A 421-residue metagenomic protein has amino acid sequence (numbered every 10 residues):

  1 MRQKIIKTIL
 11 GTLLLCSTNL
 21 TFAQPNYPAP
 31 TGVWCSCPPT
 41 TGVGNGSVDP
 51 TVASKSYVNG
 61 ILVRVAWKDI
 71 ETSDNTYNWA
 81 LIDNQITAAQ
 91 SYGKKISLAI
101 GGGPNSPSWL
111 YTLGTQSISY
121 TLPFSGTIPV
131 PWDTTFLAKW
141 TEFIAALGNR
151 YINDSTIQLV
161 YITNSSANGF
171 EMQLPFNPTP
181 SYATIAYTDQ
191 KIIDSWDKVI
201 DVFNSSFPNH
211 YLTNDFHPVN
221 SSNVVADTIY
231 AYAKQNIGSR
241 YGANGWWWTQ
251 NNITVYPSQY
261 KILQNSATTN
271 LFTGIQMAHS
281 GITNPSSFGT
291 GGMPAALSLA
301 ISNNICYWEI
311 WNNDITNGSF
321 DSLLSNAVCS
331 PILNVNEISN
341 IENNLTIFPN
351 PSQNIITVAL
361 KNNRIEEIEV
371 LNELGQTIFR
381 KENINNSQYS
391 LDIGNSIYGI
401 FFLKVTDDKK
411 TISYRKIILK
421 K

Functional and structural regions predicted by a protein language model:
Q24-N59, R64: Boundary/entry segment of secreted carbohydrate-active catalytic domains
V48-V58, L62-S119, D189-S195, A296: Aromatic-lined substrate-binding rim segments of carbohydrate-active enzymes
Q85-Q90, F124-I162, S195, V199-V202: An active-site-proximal structural segment forming one wall of the substrate-binding cleft that immediately precedes
S97, G101, G238-I332: Substrate-binding cleft of secreted/luminal carbohydrate-active enzymes
P104-F124, N168-I185: Aromatic- and acidic-residue-enriched segments that line the glycan-binding/catalytic groove of carbohydrate-active
S166-F176, D197-N265: Substrate-binding cleft/loops of secretory-pathway carbohydrate-active enzymes
N340-K421: C-terminal outer-membrane/trafficking sorting elements
